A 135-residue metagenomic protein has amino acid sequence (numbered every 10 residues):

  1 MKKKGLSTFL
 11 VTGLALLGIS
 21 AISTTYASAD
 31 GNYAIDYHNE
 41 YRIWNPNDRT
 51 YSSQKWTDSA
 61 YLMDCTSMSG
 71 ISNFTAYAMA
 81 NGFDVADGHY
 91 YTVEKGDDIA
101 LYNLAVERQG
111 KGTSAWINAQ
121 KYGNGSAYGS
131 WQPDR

Functional and structural regions predicted by a protein language model:
M1-S52: N-terminal prepro-regions of secreted/extracellular proteins
W44-Q54, G88, S126-Q132: Short Trp-Ser/Thr-centered turn/loop motifs at beta-strand boundaries
T50, K95-R108: Exposed aromatic-hydrophobic patches
S53-K55, C65-S69, K121: Non-cytosolic beta-sheet module surface loops
A60-D64, V106-G123: Noncatalytic modules at the cell exterior or secretory-pathway interfaces, chiefly beta-strand-rich lectin/adhesion
G70-A86: Short, surface-exposed beta-strand/strand-loop-strand elements in extracellular ectodomains
S72-T75, A115-R135: Edge beta-strands of jelly-roll/beta-sandwich modules across compartments, strongly enriched in secreted/luminal
A86-D98: Solvent-exposed serine/threonine-rich low-complexity stretches and specific carbohydrate-binding patches
